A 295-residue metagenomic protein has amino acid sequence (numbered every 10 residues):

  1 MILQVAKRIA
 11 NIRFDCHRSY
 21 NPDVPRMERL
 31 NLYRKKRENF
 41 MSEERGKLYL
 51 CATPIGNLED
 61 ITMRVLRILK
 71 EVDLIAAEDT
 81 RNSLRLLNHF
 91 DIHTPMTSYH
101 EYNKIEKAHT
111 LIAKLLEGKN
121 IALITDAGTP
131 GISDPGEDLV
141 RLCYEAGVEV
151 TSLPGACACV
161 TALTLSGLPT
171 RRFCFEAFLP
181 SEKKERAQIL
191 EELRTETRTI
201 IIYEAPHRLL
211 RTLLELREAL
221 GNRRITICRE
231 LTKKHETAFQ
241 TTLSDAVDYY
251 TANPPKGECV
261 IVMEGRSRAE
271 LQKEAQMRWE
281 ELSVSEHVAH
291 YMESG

Functional and structural regions predicted by a protein language model:
K36-H100: Glycine-rich, flexible N-terminal cofactor/catalytic loop recognition
R37, T199, P206-G295: A contiguous loop/helix-start segment that scaffolds small-molecule binding in enzyme catalytic cores
K47-L48, K119-I121, T199: Loop/turn-to-beta-strand initiation segments
Y99-K104, L179: Conserved helicase motor
L111-C157: Glycine/small-residue-rich loop that forms an oxyanion/phosphate-binding "nest" at active or ligand-binding sites
D138-E196: Class I SAM-dependent methyltransferase SAM-binding "motif I" and its flanking Rossmann-like core
